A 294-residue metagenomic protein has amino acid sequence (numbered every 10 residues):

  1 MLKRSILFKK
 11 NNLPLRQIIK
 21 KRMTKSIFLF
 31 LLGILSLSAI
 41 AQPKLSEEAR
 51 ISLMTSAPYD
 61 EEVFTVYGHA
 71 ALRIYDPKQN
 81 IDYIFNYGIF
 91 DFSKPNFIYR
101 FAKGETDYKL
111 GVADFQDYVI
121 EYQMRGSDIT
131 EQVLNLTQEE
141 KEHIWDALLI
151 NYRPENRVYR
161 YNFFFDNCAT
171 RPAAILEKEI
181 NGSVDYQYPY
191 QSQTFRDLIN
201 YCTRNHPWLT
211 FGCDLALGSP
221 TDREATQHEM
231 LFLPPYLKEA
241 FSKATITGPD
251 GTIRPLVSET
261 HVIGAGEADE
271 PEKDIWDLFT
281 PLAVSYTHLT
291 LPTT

Functional and structural regions predicted by a protein language model:
L29-S36: Bacterial N-terminal signal peptides
A39-P43: Boundary at the C-terminal end of the N-terminal hydrophobic targeting segment
E47-G126: Glycine-rich catalytic cores of cysteine/serine-nucleophile enzymes that process amide/ester linkages in cell-envelope
Y118-Q193: Active-site nucleophile-His-acid catalytic modules used for acyl/amide transfer and hydrolysis across diverse enzymes
R160, F164-P235: Soluble non-transmembrane domains of integral membrane proteins
L233-A265: Long, charge-rich alpha-helical interaction segments
A268-L282: Juxtamembrane/start-of-transmembrane alpha-helix segments at the extracytoplasmic/lumenal side of membrane anchors
T287-T294: Conserved small/polar residues in nucleotide/adenosyl-binding loops
